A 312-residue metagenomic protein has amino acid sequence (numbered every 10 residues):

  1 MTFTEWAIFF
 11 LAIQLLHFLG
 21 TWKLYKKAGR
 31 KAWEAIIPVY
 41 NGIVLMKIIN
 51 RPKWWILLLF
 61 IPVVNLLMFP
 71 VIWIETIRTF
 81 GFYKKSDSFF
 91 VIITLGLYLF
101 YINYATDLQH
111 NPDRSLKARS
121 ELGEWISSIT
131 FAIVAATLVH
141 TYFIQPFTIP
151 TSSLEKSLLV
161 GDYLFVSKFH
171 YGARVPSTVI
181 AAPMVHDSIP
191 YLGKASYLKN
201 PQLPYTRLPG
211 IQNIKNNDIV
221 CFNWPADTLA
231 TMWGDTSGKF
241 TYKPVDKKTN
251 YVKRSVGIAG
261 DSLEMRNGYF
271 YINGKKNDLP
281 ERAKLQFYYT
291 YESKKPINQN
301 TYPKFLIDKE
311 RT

Functional and structural regions predicted by a protein language model:
M1-F9: Feature marks short, highly hydrophobic, charge-poor N-terminal signal-anchor/signal peptide-like helices that anchor
F10-L11, V63, W125, I133: Residue-level hotspots within the lipid-embedded alpha helices of multi-pass solute transporters
L11-P112, F143: Membrane-cytosol interface at the C-terminal ends of transmembrane alpha helices in small multi-pass membrane proteins
P112-R114, R119, S152-L154: N-terminal signal-anchor transmembrane helix
K117-Q145: Internal/C-terminal transmembrane anchor helices
Y142-T148, K243-P244: Conserved AWS/pre-SET-to-SET junction and N-terminal core of the SET lysine methyltransferase domain, specifically
Q145-L164: Alpha-helical transmembrane signal-anchor/signal-peptide segments
V160-T312: Soluble "head" domains of membrane/secretory-pathway proteins
